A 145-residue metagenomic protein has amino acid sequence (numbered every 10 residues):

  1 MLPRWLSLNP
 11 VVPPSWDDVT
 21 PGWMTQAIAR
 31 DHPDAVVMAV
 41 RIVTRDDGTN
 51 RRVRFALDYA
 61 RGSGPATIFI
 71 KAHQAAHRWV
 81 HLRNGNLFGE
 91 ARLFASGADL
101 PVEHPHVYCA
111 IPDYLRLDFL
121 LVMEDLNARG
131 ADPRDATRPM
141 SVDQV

Functional and structural regions predicted by a protein language model:
M1-D118: Conserved NTP-binding catalytic cores of kinases and kinase-like/nucleotidyltransferase enzymes across multiple kinase
A110-Q144: Conserved structural core of kinase catalytic domains
